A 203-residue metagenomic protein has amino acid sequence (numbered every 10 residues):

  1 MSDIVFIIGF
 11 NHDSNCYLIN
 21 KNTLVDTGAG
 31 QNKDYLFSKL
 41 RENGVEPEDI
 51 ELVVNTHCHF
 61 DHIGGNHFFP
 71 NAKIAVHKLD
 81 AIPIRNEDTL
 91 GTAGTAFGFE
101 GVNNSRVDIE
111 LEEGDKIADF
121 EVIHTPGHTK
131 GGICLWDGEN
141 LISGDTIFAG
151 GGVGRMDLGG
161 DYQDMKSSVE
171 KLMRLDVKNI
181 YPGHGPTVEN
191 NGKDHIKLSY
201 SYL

Functional and structural regions predicted by a protein language model:
M1-E42, I133-A149: Conserved beta-strand hairpin/beta-sheet module of binuclear metal-dependent hydrolase folds, prominently
S2, A72-K73, F120, K178: A structural micro-motif
T23-V25, V54, I74, I142 (+1 more regions): Residue-level marker for buried hydrophobic side chains located in beta-strands that build the well-ordered beta-sheet
A29-Y35, K39-E112: Active-site HxH/HxHxD metal-binding segment of metal-dependent hydrolases
G30-Q31, E121-H124, T129-L203: Metallo-beta-lactamase
G44-P47, D119, R174: Alpha-helix termination/capping residues and helix-transition junctions
E100-C134: Internal catalytic-core helix/loop-beta-alpha segment that presents or stabilizes conserved functional determinants
